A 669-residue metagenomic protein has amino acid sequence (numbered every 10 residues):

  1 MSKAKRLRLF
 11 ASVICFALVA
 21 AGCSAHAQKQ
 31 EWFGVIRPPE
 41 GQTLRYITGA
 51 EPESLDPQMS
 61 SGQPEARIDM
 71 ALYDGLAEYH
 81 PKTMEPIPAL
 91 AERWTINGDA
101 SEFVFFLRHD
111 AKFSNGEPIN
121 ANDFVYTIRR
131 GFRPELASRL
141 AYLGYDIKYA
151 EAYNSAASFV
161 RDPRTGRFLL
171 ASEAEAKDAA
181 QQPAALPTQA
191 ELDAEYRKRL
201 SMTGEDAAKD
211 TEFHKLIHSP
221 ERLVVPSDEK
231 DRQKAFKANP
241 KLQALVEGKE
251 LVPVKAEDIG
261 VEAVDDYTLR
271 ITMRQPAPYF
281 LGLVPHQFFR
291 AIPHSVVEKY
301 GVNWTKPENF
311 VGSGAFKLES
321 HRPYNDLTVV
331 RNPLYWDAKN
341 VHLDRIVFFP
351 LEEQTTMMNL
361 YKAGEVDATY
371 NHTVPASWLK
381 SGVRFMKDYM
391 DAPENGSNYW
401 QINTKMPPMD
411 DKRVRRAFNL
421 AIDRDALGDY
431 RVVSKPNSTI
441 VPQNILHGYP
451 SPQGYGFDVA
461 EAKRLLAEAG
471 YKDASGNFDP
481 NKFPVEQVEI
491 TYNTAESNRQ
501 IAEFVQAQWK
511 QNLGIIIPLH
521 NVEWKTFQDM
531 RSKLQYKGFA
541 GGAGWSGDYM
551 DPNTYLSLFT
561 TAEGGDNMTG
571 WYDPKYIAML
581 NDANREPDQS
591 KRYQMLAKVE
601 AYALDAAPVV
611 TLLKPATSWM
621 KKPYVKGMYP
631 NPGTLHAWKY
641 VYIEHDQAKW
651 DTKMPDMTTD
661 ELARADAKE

Functional and structural regions predicted by a protein language model:
Q28, A277-P278, Q287, I292 (+5 more regions): Detector for C-terminal structural segments
I47-G98, V311: N-terminal lobe/hinge region of extracytoplasmic solute-binding protein
A50-A66, L90, E117, R139-L140 (+3 more regions): A structural "hinge/loop" feature
H80-P81, A207-T268, T272-V347, E353-T355 (+3 more regions): Gly/Pro-rich hinge or "lid" segments in bacterial periplasmic/extracellular proteins
E92-E229, R270, L360, P408: Aromatic- and charge-enriched surface segment that lines or borders ligand/interaction sites
F316, N403, M409-D410, P436-A474 (+1 more regions): Structural transition elements
E319-V330, V347-M406, D425, D429 (+1 more regions): Extracellular/periplasmic solute-recognition and catalytic clefts
V330-L334, A392-A417, A421, P450-S451 (+1 more regions): A bilobed periplasmic-binding-protein/Venus flytrap-type ligand-binding module shared by bacterial periplasmic
